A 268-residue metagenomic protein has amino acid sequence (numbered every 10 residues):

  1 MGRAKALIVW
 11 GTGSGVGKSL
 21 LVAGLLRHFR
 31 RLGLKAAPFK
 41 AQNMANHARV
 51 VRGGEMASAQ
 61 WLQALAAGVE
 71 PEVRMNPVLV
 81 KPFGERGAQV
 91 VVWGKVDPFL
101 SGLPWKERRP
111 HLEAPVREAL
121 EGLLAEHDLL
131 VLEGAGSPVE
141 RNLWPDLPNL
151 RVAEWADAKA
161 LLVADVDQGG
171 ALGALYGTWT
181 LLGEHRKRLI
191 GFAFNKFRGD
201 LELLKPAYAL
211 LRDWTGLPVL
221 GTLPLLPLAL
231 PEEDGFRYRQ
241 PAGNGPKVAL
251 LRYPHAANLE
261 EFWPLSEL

Functional and structural regions predicted by a protein language model:
M1-L268: Flexible phosphate-sensing "switch/lid" loops adjacent to ATP/NTP-binding sites across phosphate-transfer
